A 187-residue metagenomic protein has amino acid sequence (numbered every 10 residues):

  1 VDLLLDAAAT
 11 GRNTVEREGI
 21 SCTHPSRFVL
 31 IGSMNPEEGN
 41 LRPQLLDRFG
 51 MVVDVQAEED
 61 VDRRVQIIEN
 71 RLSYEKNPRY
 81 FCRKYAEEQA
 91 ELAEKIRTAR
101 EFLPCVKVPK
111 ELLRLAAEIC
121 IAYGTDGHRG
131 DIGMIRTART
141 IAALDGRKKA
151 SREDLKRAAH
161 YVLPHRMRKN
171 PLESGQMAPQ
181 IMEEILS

Functional and structural regions predicted by a protein language model:
V1-A8, N40-R48, V61-Q66: Conserved AAA+/SF3 P-loop NTPase catalytic/coupling segment centered on the Walker-B
V1-S21: Conserved catalytic/switch belt of AAA+ P-loop NTPases
L4, S33, F49, A116 (+1 more regions): Conserved RecA-like P-loop NTPase ATPase core
V15-S33, D47: AAA+/SF3 P-loop NTPase mechanochemical coupling elements
V52-D62: Conserved AAA+ ATPase "SRH/arginine-finger" region at the nucleotide-binding site
Q66-C105, I119-A122: Conserved AAA+ ATPase "sensor/coupling" helix adjacent to the nucleotide-binding pocket
C105-A116: Acidic catalytic patch
L115-I132, T140-S187: C-terminal engagement/docking regions of AAA+ P-loop ATPases
